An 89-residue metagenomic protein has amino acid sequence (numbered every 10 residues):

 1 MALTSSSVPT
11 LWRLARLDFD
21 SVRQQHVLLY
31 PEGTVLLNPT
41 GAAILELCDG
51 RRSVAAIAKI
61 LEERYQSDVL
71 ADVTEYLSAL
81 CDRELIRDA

Functional and structural regions predicted by a protein language model:
M1-E46, T74: Acidic, low-complexity/disordered tracts enriched in E/D and polar residues
G33-A89: Long, charge-rich, low-complexity alpha-helical segments
